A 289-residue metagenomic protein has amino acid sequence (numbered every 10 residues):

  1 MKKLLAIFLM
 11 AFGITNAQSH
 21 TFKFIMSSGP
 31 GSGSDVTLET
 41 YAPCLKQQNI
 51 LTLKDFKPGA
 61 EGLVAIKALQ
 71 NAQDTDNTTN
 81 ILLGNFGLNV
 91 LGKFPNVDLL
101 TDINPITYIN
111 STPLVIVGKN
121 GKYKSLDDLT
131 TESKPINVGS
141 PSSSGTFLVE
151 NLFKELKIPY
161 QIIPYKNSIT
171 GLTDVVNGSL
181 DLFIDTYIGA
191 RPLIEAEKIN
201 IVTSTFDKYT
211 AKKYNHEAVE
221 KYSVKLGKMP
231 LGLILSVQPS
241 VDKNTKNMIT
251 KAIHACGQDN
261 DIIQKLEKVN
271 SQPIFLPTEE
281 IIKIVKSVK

Functional and structural regions predicted by a protein language model:
L4-G13: Sec-dependent N-terminal signal peptides
Q18-D102, G145, L156-T186, L193 (+1 more regions): N-terminal (or domain-start) structured segment
H20, L45-K46, A68-T78, L91-T170 (+3 more regions): Hinge/capping helix and adjacent helix->loop/strand transition within the periplasmic-binding protein
G84-F86, S111, N120-G121, S143 (+2 more regions): Solvent-exposed coil/turn segments that connect beta secondary-structure elements in extracytoplasmic/periplasmic
S168-Y214, V219-K225: Pocket-lining segment of extracytoplasmic ligand-binding domains
N244, K268, L276-E279: Surface-exposed, polar/charged faces of alpha-helical domains in mature secreted/periplasmic/lumenal proteins
P277-K289: Extracellular/periplasmic bilobal clamshell ligand-binding domains
